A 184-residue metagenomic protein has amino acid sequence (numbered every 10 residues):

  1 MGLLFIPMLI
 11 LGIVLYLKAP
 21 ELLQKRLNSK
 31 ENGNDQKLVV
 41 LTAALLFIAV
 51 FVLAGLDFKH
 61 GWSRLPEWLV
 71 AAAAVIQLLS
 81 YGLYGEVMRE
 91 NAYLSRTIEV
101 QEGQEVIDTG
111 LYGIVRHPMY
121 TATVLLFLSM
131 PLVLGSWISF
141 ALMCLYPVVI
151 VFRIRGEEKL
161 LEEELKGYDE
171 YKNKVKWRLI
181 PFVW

Functional and structural regions predicted by a protein language model:
M1-T109, T121-W184: Membrane-anchoring alpha-helices and their flanking helix-loop junctions
Y112: Short pre-catalytic strand/loop immediately N-terminal to key active-site residues, enriched for Gly-Thr
V115-R116: Conserved SAM-binding loop
